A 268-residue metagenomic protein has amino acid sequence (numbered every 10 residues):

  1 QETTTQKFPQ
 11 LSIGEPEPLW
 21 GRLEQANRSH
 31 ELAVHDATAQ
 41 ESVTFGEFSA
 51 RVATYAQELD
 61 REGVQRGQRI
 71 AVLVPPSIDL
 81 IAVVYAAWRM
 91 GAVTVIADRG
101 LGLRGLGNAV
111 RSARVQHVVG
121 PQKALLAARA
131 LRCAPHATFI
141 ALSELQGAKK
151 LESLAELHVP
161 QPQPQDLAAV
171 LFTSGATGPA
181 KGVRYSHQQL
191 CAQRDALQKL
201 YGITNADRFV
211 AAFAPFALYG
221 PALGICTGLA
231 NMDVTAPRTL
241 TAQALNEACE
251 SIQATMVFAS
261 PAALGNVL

Functional and structural regions predicted by a protein language model:
Q1-E62, R66: N-lobe entry segment of adenylate-forming
R28-H30, L154-F172, P179, G202-R208: Conserved pre-ATP/AMP-binding loop-to-beta segment of ANL
S42-G46, A168-D195, C226: Conserved AMP-binding A3 loop
S49-Y55, P164, V183-T204, A212: Conserved structural elements of the adenylate-forming
Q57-L101: Conserved AMP-binding/adenylate-forming
P75, G120-A128, N231-V234, I252-L268: Adenylate-forming
Q122-Q165: ANL superfamily adenylate-forming
C191-R208, A214-A262: Conserved AMP-binding/adenylation subdomain of ANL enzymes
